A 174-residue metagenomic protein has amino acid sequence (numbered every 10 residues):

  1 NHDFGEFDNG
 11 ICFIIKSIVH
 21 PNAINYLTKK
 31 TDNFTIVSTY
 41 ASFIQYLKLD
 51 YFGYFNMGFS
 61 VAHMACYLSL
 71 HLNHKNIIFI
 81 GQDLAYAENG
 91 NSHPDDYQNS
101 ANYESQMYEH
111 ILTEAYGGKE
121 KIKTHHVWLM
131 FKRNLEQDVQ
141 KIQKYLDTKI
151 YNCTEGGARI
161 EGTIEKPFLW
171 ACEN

Functional and structural regions predicted by a protein language model:
N1-N174: Metal-ion/cofactor- or nucleotide/acyl-coenzyme-handling active-site neighborhoods
